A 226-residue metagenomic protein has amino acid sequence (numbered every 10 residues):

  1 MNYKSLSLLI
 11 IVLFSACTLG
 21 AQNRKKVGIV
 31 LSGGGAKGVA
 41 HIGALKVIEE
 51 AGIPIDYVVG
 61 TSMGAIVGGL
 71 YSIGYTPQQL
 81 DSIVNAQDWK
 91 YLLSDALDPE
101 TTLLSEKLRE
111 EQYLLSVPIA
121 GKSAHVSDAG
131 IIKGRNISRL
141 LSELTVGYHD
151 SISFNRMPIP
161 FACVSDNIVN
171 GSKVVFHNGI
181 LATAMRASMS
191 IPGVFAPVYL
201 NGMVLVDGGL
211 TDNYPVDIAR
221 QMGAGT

Functional and structural regions predicted by a protein language model:
M1-K25: Bacterial Sec-dependent N-terminal signal peptides
C17-T61, G69-T226: Patatin-like phospholipase
